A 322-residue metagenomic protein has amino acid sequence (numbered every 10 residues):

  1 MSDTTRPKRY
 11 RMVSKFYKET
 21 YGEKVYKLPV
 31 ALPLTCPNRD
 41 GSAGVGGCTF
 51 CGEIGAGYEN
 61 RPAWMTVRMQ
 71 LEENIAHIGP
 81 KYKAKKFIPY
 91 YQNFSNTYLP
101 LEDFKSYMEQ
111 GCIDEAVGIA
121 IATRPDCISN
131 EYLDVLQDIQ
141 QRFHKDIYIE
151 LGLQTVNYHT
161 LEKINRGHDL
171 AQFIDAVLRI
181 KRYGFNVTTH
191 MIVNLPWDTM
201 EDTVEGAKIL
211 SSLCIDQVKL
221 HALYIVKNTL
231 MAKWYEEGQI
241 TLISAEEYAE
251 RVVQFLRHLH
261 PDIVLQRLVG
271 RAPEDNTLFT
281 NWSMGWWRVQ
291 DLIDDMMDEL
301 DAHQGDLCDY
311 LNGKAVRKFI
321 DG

Functional and structural regions predicted by a protein language model:
M1-I88: N-terminal [4Fe-4S]-dependent radical SAM core
S2-K15, Y21-Y26, Q217, I225-G322: Auxiliary Fe-S-binding modules of radical SAM enzymes
K24, K83-F87, E115-I119, F143-I147 (+3 more regions): Short, well-ordered coil/turn segments that N-cap beta-strands
C48, Y91, I121, L136 (+5 more regions): Conserved, mostly hydrophobic/aromatic
I54-N74, I78-L101, E115-S129, K145-Q172 (+1 more regions): Core AdoMet radical
I78-Y82, Y107-D114, D134-D146, L178-R182: Acidic (Asp/Glu)-rich catalytic clusters
L101-E109, S129-Q140, L161, T203: Distinct, well-ordered alpha-helical segments
A171-L230, E246-V269: Conserved C-terminal portion of the radical SAM core fold that forms the substrate/S-adenosylmethionine-binding
